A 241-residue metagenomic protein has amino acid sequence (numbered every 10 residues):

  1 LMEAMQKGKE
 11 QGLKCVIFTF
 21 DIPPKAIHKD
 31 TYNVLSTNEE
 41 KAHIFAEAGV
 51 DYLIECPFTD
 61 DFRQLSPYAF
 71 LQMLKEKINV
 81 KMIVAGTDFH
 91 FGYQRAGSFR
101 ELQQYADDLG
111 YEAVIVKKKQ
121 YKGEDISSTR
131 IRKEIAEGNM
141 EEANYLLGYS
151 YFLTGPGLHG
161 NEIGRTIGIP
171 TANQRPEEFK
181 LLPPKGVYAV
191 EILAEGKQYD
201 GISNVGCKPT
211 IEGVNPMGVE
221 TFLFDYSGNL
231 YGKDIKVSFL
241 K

Functional and structural regions predicted by a protein language model:
L1-M2, G218: Short amphipathic alpha-helical segment that frequently serves as the phosphate-/nucleotide-binding helix
M2-I78: Core alpha/beta nucleotide-donor-binding catalytic domains of modification enzymes
Q11-L13, V50, Y111, Y149 (+1 more regions): Short glycine/serine/threonine/alanine-rich loop segments
K14-V16, Y52, M82, V114 (+1 more regions): A structural signal for isolated positions on well-ordered beta-strands in alpha/beta enzyme cores
F20, C56, V116-K118, G160 (+1 more regions): Conserved beta-strand termini and adjacent loop/short-helix elements that scaffold enzyme active sites in alpha/beta
P57, T87, V205-C207: Short secondary-structure boundary segments
Q64-P170, L193: Classical nucleotidyltransferase
G160-K241: Phosphate/ribose-recognition catalytic cores of enzymes acting on nucleotide-derived substrates
